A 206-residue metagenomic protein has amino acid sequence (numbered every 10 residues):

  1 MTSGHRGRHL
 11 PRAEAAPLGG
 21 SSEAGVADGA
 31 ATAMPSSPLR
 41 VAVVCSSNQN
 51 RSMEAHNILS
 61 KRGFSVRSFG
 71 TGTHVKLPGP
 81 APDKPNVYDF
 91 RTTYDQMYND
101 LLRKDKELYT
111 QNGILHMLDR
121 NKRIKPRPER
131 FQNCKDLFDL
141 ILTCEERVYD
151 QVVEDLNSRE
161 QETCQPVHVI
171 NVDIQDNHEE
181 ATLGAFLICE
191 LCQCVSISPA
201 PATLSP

Functional and structural regions predicted by a protein language model:
T2-P206: Short polar/charged helix/loop
